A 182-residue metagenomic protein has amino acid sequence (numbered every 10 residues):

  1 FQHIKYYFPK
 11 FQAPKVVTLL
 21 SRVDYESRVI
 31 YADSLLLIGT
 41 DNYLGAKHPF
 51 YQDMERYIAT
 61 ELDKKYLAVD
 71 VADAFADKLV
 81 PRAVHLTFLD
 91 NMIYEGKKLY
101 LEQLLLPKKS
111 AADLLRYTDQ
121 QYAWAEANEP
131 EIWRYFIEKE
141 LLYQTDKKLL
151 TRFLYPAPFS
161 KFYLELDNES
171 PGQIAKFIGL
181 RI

Functional and structural regions predicted by a protein language model:
F1-Y122: Acidic/His-rich structured neighborhood in mature extracellular/periplasmic domains
H3, G96, Y100, E131 (+2 more regions): Extracytoplasmic/secreted proteins, especially bacterial periplasmic and envelope-associated proteins
Y7, L104, Y135, K139 (+1 more regions): Residues that form generic nucleotide/phosphate-binding pockets
S27-Y31, W124-A125, E129, F159-S160: Short amphipathic alpha-helical patches
V29-L36, E131-F136, Y163-S170: Short, charged low-complexity intrinsically disordered segments located at boundaries of structured domains
F88-G96, A123-A127, E169, Q173 (+1 more regions): Soluble non-cytosolic domains of exported or imported proteins
S110, Y117-T145: Internal helical hairpin/lid segments
Y143-I182: C-terminal soluble interaction/assembly domains
